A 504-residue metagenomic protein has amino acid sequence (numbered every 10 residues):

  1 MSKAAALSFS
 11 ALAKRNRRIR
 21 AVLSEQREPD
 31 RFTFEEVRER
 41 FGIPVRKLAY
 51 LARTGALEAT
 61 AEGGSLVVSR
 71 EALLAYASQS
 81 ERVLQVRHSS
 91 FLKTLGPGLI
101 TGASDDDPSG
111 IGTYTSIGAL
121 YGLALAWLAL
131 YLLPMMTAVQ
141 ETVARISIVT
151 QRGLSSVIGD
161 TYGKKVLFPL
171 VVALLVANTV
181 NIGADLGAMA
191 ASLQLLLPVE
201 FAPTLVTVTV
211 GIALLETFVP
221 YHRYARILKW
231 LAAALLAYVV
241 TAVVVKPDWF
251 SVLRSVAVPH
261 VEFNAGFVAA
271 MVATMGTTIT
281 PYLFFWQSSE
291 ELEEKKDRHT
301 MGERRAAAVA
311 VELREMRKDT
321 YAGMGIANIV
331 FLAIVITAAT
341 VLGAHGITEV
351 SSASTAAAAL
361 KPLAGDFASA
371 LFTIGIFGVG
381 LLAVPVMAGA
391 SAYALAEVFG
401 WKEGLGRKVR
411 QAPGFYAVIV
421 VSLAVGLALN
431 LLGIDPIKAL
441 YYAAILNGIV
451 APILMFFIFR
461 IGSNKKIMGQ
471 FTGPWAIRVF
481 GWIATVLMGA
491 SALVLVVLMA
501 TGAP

Functional and structural regions predicted by a protein language model:
S2, A6-S10, K14, P29-E36 (+1 more regions): Short helix-start
T101, L128-T161, P169-G183: Juxtamembrane transmembrane-helix boundary signature
T113-S116, E141-V166, A191-L193, R298-M301 (+4 more regions): Flexible loop linkers connecting adjacent transmembrane helices in multi-pass alpha-helical membrane transporters
M135-V149, S289-D297, G325-T355: Extracellular/periplasmic helix-exit of transmembrane alpha-helices
R145, V149, L167-P198, L205-T209 (+3 more regions): Hydrophobic transmembrane alpha-helices that form the core helical bundles of multi-pass secondary transporters
K164-L167, A202-V206, A322, F367 (+3 more regions): Loop-to-transmembrane helix boundary motifs in multi-pass membrane proteins
V171-V172, L196-F218, A234-V243, Q411-V425 (+1 more regions): Transmembrane alpha-helical segments of multi-pass small-molecule transport proteins
A233-H260, T277-E291, F457-K466, S491-A503: Hydrophobic alpha-helical segments and their helix-loop junctions in multi-pass secondary transporters
